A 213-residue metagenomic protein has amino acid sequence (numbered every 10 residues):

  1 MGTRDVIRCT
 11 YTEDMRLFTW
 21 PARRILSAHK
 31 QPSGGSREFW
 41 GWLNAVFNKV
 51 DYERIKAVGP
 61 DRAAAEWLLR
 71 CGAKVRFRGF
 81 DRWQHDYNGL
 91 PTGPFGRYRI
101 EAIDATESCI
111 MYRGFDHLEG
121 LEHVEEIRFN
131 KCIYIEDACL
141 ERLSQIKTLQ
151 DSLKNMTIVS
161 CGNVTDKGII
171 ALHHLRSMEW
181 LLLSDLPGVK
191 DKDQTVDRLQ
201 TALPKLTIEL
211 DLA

Functional and structural regions predicted by a protein language model:
M1-V50, A213: N-terminal mitochondrial targeting presequence
R4, C71-G72, E125, R176-E179 (+1 more regions): Generic recognition of well-structured, leucine-rich alpha-helical segments and adjacent helix-turn regions within
G34-E38, D86-Y87, K167-I169: Short hydrophobic/aromatic-rich motifs at helix boundaries and adjacent loops
N44-Y52, A63-S152: LRR N-terminal entry segment and analogous cap-like coil->beta motifs
D51-I55, L186-G188: Short histidine/acidic/glycine/proline-rich micro-motifs that form metal- and phosphate-coordinating active-site loops
A57-P60, A64, T195: Alpha-helical interaction elements in eukaryotic regulators
I103-I110, F129-I135, K147-V164, S177-V189 (+1 more regions): Concave beta-strand-loop units of leucine-rich repeat
F115-L121, A138-T148, K167-R176, K192-L203: A structural signal for leucine-rich repeat
